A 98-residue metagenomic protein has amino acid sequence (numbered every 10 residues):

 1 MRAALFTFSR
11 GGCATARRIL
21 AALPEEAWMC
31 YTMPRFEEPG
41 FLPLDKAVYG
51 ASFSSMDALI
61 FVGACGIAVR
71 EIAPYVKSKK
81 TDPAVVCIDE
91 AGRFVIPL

Functional and structural regions predicted by a protein language model:
M1-R35: N-terminal basic/disordered segments at the start of proteins
L5-A14, F61-R70, A91-F94: Gly/Ser/Thr-rich loops at beta-strand to alpha-helix junctions that form or flank small-molecule/cofactor-binding
I19, D45-Y49, I72: Generic hydrophobic alpha-helical segments
A27-C30, K79-I88: Short hydrophobic/aromatic-enriched beta-strand-loop microsegments
W28-S52: N-terminal beta-loop-helix "entrance" segment that forms/cooperates in small-molecule cofactor or anionic ligand
S55-I60: Short acidic/histidine-rich motifs immediately flanking catalytic phosphotransfer sites in two-component signaling
R70-T81: Short Gly/Thr/Asp-enriched flexible loops that form oxyanion-binding sites at enzyme active sites
A84-L98: Long, charge-dense
